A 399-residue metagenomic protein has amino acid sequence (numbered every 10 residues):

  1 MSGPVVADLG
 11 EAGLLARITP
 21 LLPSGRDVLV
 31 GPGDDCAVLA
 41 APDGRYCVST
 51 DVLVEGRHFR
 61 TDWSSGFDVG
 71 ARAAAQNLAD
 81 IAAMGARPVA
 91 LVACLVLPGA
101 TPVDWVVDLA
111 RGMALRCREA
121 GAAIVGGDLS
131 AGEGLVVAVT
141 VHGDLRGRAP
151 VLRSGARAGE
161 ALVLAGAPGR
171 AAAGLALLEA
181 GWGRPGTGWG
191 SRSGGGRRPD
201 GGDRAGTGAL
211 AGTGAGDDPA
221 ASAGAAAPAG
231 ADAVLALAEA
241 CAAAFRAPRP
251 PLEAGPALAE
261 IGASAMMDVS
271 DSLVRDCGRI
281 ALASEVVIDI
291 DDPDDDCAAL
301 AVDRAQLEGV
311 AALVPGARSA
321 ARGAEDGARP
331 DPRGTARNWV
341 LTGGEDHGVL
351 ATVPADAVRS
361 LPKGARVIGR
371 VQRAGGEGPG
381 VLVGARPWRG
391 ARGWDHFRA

Functional and structural regions predicted by a protein language model:
M1-P23, S64, A100-A123, S130-V137 (+4 more regions): Glycine-/charge-enriched secondary-structure boundary and capping motifs
M1-S65, M84, A93, G112-R116: Extreme N-terminal cap/leader segments of soluble proteins
G25-R26, G33-D34, A41-R45, A86-A90 (+10 more regions): Short coil/turn connectors at secondary-structure junctions
V30-G31, C47-S49, A123-G127, V141 (+3 more regions): General beta-strand structural signal in soluble alpha/beta enzymes
V38, N77, G85, I124 (+4 more regions): Residue-level signal for inorganic ion chemistry
A40-D43, L53, V89-G183: Glycine-rich anion-binding loops of enzyme active sites
V69-I81, G112-R116: Short, well-ordered amphipathic alpha-helical segments that serve as non-catalytic structural scaffolds within diverse
G147-G195, G202, G206, D217-D218 (+2 more regions): Phosphate/diphosphate-binding glycine-rich loops and adjacent basic-rich segments that engage nucleotide
